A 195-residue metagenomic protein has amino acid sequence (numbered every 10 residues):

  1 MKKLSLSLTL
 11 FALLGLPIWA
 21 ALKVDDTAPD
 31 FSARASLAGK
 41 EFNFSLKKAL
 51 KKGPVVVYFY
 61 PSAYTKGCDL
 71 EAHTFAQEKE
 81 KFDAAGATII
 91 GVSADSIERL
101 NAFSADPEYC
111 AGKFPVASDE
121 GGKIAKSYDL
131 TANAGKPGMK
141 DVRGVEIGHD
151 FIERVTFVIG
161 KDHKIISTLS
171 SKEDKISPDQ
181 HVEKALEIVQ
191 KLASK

Functional and structural regions predicted by a protein language model:
M1-L4: Positively charged n-region of N-terminal signal peptides that target proteins for export
L6-S7, F75: Short amphipathic alpha-helical "recognition" segments used for binding
S7-P17: Bacterial N-terminal signal peptides
A20-K195: Chalcogenol-based redox active-site neighborhoods
